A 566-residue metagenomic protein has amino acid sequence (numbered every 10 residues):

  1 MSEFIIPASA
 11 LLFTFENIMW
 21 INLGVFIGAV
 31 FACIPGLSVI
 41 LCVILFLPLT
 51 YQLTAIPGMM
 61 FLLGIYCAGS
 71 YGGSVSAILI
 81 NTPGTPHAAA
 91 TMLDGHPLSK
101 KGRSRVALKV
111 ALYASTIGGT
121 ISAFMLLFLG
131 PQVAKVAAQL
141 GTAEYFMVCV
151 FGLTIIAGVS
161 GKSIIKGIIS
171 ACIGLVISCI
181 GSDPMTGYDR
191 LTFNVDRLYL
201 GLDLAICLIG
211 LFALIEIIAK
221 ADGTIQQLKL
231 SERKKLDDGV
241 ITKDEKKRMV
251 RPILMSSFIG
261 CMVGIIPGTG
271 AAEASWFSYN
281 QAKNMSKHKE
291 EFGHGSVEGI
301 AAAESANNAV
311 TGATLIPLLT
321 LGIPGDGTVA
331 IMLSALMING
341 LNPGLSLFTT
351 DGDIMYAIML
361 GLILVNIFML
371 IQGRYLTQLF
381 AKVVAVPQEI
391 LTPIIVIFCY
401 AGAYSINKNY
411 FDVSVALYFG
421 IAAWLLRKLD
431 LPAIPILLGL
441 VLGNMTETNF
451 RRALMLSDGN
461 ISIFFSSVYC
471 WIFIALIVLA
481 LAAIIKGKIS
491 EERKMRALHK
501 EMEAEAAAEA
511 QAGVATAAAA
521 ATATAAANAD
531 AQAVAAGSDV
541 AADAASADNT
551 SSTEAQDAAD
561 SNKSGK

Functional and structural regions predicted by a protein language model:
M1-A8, M185, I217, A221-I253 (+2 more regions): Intrinsically disordered, low-complexity non-transmembrane regions of multi-pass membrane transporters
M1-G58, P131, K135-A138, D189-S296 (+4 more regions): Helix-loop-helix hairpins and the membrane-proximal interhelical loops of multi-pass alpha-helical transport proteins
V25-V39, G69-N81, I156-G161, S257-T269 (+3 more regions): Transmembrane alpha-helix interface/packing and boundary motifs in multi-pass membrane proteins, characterized by
V30-I40, I78-A89, I121-M125, V263-E273 (+4 more regions): Short helix-coil transition sites and intra-membrane helix breaks within transmembrane domains of multi-pass
V39-L49, L62, A77-P97, F128 (+7 more regions): Re-entrant/interfacial helical elements at transmembrane boundaries that shape and gate the permeation pathway
I56-M60, P97-A114, K287-G299, A330 (+1 more regions): Membrane-interface alpha-helices at helix entry/exit sites of multi-pass transporters
C67-G72, Y113-M125, V133, I177 (+3 more regions): Membrane-embedded alpha-helical segments of transport systems, primarily multispan ion/solute transporters
K109-I225, I338-E492: Membrane-embedded alpha-helical modules
